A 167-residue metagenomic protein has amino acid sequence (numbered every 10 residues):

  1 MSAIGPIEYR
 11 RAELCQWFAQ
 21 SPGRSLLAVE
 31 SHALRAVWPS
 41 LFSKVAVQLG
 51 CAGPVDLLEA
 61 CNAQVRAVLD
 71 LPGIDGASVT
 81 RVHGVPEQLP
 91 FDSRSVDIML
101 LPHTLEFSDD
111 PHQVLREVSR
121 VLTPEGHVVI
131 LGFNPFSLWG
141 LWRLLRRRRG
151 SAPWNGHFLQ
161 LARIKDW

Functional and structural regions predicted by a protein language model:
M1-P39: Class I SAM-dependent methyltransferase Rossmann-like catalytic core, especially the SAM/SAH-binding loop
A12, Q16-W17, A52-G53, F133-L138 (+1 more regions): Short "lid" loop at the C-terminus of a central beta-strand within the Rossmann-like core of SAM-dependent
H32, A36-L89: Class I SAM-dependent methyltransferase SAM/SAH-binding core
E87-M99: A short acidic, Gly/Pro-enriched loop at the edge of an enzyme's catalytic core that lines a small-molecule cofactor
D97-H112: A short SAM/SAH-binding and catalytic strip from SAM-dependent methyltransferases
H112-H127: A short glycine-rich, Lys/Arg-flanked "PGG" loop and its adjoining helix->strand segment in the class I
H127-N155: Conserved class I S-adenosyl-L-methionine
N155-W167: Short alpha-helix
